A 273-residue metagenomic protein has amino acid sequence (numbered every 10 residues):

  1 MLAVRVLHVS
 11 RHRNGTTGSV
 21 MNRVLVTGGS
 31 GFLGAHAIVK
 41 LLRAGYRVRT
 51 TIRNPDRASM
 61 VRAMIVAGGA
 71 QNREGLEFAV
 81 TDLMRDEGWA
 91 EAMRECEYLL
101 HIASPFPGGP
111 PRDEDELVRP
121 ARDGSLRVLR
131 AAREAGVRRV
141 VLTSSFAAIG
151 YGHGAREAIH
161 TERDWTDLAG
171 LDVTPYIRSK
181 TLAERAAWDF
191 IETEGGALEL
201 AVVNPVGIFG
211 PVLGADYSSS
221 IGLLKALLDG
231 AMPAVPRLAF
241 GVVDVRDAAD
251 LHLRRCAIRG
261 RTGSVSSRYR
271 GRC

Functional and structural regions predicted by a protein language model:
V24-Y46: N-terminal Rossmann NAD(P)H-binding glycine-rich loop of SDR-like oxidoreductase domains
P55-D56, M60, V66-D123: NAD(P)H-binding glycine-rich loop region in Rossmannoid oxidoreductase-like domains and their noncatalytic homologs
H101, P105, P110-Y176: Conserved Rossmann-fold NAD(P)-dependent oxidoreductase catalytic core, especially the SDR/UDP-sugar
P110-P111, D167-D172, I208, G214-A215 (+1 more regions): A conserved pocket-lining segment of Rossmann-fold NAD(P)-dependent short-chain dehydrogenase/reductase
L171-L200: Active-site Tyr-X1-5-Lys
E194-L198, G210-L223, R255-V265: Glycine/proline-rich active-site loop of Rossmann-fold NAD(P)-dependent oxidoreductases
L224-P233, L238-V265, R270: Alpha-helical substrate-binding/gating segment
